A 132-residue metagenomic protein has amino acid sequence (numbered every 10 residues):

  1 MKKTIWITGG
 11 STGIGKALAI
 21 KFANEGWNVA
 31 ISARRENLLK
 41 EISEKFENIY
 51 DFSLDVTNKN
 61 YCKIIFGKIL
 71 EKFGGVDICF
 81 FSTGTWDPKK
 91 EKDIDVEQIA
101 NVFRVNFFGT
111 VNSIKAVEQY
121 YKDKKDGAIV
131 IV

Functional and structural regions predicted by a protein language model:
K3, G75-V76, Y121-V132: Active-site loop of short-chain dehydrogenase/reductase
S11-T12: Conserved glycine-rich cofactor-binding loop
E25-I42: Conserved glycine-rich Rossmann-like NAD(P)H-binding loop of the short-chain dehydrogenase/reductase
F46-N60: Rossmann-fold cofactor-recognition segment
I65, F80, S113-V117: Hydrophobic positions on the long internal alpha-helix of Rossmann-like NAD(P)-dependent oxidoreductase domains
S82-P88: Conserved NAD(P)H cofactor-binding loop of Rossmann-fold oxidoreductase domains
K90-E91, D95-F103: Substrate-binding pocket helix/loop in short-chain dehydrogenase/reductase
